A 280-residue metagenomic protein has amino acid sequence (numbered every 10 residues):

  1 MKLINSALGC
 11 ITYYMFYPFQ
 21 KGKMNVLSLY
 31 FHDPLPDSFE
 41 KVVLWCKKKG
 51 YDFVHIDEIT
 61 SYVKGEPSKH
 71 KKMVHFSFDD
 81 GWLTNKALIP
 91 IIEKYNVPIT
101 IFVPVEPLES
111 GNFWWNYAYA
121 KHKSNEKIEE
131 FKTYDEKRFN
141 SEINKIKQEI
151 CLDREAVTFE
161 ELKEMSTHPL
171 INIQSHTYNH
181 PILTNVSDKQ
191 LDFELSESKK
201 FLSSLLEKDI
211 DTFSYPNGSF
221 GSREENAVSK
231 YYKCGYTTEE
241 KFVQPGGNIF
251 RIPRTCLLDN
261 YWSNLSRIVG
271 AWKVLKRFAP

Functional and structural regions predicted by a protein language model:
M1-S77, L83-N85, H168, N185-P280: C-terminal active-site subregion of NodB/CE4 polysaccharide deacetylases
L29-H32, K71-V74, E93-F220, I249-I252: Metal-dependent polysaccharide deacetylase catalytic core of the NodB/CE4 family, i.e., the active-site-bearing domain
D79, P90-E93: Aromatic-lined substrate-binding rim segments of carbohydrate-active enzymes
W82-L83, N179: Short active-site segment of divalent metal-dependent hydrolases/proteases that encodes the spacing between
I89, Y119, V228-S229: Alpha-helix C-terminal capping segments
P90, K163, E225-N226: Alpha-helical segments flanking ligand/cofactor-binding loops in enzyme cores
